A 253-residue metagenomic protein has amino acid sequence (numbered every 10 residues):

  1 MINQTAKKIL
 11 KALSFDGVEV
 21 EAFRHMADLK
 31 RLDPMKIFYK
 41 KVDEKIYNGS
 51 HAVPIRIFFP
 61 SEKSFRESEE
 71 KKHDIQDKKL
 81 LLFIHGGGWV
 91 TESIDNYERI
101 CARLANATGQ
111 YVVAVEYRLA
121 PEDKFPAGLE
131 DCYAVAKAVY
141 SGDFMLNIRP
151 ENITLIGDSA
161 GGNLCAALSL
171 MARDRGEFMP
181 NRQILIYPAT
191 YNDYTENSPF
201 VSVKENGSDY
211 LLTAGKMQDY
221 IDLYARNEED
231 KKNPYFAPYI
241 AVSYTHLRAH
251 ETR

Functional and structural regions predicted by a protein language model:
M1-S61, E69: A glycine/proline-hinged amphipathic helix-loop "lid/cap" segment that gates access to hydrophobic ligand pockets
K78-H85: Short beta-strand element of the alpha/beta-hydrolase
G87-C101, A105-T108: Short substrate-entry loop that stabilizes the transition state in hydrolases
S93-I94, I100, A114-N152: Catalytic nucleophile-loop/oxyanion-hole region of alpha/beta-hydrolase and closely related hydrolase-like folds
G142-M145, E151-S198: Primarily recognizes the serine-hydrolase "nucleophile elbow" in alpha/beta-hydrolase and SGNH/GDSL folds
D174-E228: Hydrolase active-site cap/lid region
L223-V242: Active-site nucleophile elbow and catalytic-triad environment of alpha/beta-hydrolase enzymes
T245-T252: Conserved small/polar residues in nucleotide/adenosyl-binding loops
